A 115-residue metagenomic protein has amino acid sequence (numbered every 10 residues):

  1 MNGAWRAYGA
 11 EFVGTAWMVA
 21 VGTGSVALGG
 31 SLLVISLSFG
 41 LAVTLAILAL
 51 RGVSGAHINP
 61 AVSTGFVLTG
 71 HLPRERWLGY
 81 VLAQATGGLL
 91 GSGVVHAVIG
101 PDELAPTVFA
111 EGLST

Functional and structural regions predicted by a protein language model:
M1-T115: Membrane-interface helix-loop junctions and terminal tails of multi-pass membrane proteins
